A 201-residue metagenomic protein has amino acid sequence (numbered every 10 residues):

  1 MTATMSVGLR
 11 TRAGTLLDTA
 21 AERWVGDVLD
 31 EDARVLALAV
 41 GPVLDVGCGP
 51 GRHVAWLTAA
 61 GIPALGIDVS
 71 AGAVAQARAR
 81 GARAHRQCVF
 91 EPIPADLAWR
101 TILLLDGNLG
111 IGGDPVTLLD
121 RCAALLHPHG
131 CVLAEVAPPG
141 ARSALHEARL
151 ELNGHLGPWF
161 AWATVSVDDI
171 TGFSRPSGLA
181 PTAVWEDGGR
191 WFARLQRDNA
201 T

Functional and structural regions predicted by a protein language model:
M1-L38: S-adenosyl-L-methionine
G47-G51: Class I SAM-dependent methyltransferase "Motif I" SAM/SAH-binding loop
S70-A71: Conserved SAM/SAH-binding beta-strand->alpha-helix loop
G81-E91: Conserved SAM-binding strand-loop segment of SAM-dependent methyltransferases
F90-I102: A short acidic, Gly/Pro-enriched loop at the edge of an enzyme's catalytic core that lines a small-molecule cofactor
G110-C122: A short, conserved alpha-helix within the catalytic core of class I
H129-A137: Conserved beta-strand signature within the Rossmann-like core of class I S-adenosyl-L-methionine
F160-G178: Short alpha-helix
